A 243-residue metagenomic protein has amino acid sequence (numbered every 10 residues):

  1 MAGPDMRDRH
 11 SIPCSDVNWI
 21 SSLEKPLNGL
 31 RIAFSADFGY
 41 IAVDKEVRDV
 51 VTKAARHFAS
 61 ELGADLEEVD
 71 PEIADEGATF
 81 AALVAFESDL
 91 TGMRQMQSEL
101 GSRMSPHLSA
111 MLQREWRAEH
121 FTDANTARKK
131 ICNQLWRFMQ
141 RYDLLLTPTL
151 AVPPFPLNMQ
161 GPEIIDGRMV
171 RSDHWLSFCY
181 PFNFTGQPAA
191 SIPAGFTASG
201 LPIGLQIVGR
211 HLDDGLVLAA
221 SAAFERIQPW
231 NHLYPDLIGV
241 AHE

Functional and structural regions predicted by a protein language model:
M1-D49, I73, Q228-E243: A short helix-breaking turn/cap at a secondary-structure junction
A2-R7, R56-A64, P71, A85 (+3 more regions): Generic secondary-structure signature for well-ordered alpha-helical cores
N18-I20, V43-D70, M93-E99, F121-Y142: Acyltransferase
S21-S35, L83-W136, P148, V152 (+1 more regions): Short helix-loop capping/hinge segments that flank enzyme active sites or metal/cofactor-binding pockets
V47, G77-E87, P156-P162: Short glycine/threonine-rich loop-to-helix capping motif typified by GTGT followed within a few residues by an Asp-Pro
G63-F80, A110-Q113: Short connector loops at secondary-structure junctions
W116-E243: Glycine-rich, small-residue loops and helix-cap segments that act as flexible hinges at active-site edges
